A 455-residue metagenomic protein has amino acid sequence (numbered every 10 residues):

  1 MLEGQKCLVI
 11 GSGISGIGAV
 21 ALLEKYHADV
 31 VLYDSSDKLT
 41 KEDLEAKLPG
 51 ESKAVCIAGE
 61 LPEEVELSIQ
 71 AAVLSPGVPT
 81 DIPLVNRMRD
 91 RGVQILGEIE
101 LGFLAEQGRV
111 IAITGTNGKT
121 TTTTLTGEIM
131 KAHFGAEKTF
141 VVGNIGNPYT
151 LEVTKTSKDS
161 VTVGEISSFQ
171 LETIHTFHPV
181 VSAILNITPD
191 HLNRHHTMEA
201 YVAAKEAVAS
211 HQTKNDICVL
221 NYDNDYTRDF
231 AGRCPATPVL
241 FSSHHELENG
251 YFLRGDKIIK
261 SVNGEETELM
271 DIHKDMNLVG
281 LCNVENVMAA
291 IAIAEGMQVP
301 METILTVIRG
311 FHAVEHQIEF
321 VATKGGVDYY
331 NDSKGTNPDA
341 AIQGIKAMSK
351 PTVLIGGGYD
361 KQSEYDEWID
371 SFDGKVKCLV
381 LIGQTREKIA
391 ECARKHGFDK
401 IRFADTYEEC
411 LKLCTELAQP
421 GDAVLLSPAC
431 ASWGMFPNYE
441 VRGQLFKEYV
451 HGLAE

Functional and structural regions predicted by a protein language model:
M1-A112, E302, R309, Q317-E319 (+2 more regions): Short, basic phosphate-binding NTP loop
E3-K6, G16-Y26, H273-V376: Nucleotide phosphate-binding/pyrophosphate-handling subdomain across enzymes that bind or process nucleotide phosphates
K6, A21-K25, E63-L67, P76-Y222 (+4 more regions): Phosphate-binding loop of NTP-binding sites
G13, S36, I145, D223-N224 (+2 more regions): Residues in the short beta-alpha loop(s) of Rossmann-like NAD(P)-binding domains
D29-D34, V141, V163, L240 (+1 more regions): Short beta-strand "acidic-cap" motif of Rossmann-like dinucleotide-binding folds
D29-S36, C218-Y222, I355-G356, K375-Q384: Short internal beta-strands
D34, G59-E60, L96-E100, V142 (+4 more regions): Beta-strand->loop->alpha-helix junctions that form or flank phosphate-binding loops in nucleotide-handling enzymes
E42-K53, D366-D422: C-terminal helical cap/extension that packs against the catalytic core of soluble nucleotide-cofactor enzymes
